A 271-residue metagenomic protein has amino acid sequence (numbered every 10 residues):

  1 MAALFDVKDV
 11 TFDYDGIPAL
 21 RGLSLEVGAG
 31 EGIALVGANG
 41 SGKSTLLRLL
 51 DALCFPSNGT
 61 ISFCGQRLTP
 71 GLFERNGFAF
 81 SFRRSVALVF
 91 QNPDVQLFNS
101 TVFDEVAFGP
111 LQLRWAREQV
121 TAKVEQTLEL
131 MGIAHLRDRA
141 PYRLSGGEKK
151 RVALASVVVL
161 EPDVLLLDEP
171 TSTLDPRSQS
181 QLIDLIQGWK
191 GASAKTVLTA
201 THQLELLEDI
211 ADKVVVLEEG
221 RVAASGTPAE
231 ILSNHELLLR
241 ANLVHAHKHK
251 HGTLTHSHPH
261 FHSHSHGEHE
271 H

Functional and structural regions predicted by a protein language model:
D51: Helix-to-loop junction immediately C-terminal to a conserved catalytic motif
G59-G71: Conserved ABC transporter NBD signature motif
E118-L136: Conserved ABC ATPase "signature" region
A140-L144, E148: Conserved ABC ATPase signature
L165-D168: Catalytic Walker B motif of ABC-type/P-loop ATPase nucleotide-binding domains
T201-H202: H-loop/switch region of ABC-family ATPase nucleotide-binding domains
R221-L243: Conserved beta-strand-loop-alpha-helix hinge in the C-terminal portion of ABC ATPase nucleotide-binding domains
